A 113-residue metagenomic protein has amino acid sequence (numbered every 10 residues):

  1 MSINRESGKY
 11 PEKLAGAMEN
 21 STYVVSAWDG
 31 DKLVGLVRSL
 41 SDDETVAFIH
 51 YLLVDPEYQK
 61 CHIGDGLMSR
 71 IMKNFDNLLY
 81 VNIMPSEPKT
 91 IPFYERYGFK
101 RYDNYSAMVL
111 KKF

Functional and structural regions predicted by a protein language model:
M1-K9, Y105: Short amphipathic alpha-helix that is part of the acyltransferase structural core
G8-E12, D65: Structural motif corresponding to alpha-helix initiation and N-cap regions
K13-L52: A conserved beta-strand-loop-helix scaffold within acyl/acetyltransferase catalytic domains
D55: Residue-level recognition of the GNAT/N-acetyltransferase active site
Y58, H62-L67: Conserved acetyl-CoA pyrophosphate-binding loop and the N-cap/start of the following alpha-helix in GNAT-like
N77, V81-K112: Conserved active-site alpha-helix within GNAT-family acetyltransferase domains
